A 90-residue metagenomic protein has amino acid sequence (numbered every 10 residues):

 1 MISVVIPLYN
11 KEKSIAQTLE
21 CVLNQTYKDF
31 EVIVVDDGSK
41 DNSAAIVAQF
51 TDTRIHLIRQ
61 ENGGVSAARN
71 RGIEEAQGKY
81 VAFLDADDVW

Functional and structural regions predicted by a protein language model:
M1-N24: N-proximal low-complexity "stem/linker" segments adjacent to membrane-targeting elements
L19-R59: Acidic donor-binding segment of Leloir-type glycosyltransferases
Q60-A76: Glycine-rich, basic loop-to-helix element that forms the pyrophosphate-binding segment of sugar-nucleotide handling
V81: Short aromatic/hydrophobic "clamp" motif used to bind/position activated sugar donors
D85-V89: The conserved acidic donor/metal-binding loop of glycosyltransferases
